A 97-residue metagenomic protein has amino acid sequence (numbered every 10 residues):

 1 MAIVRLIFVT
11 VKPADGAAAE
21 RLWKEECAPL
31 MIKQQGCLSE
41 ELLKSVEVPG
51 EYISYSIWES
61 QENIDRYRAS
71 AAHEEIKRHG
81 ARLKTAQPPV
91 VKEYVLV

Functional and structural regions predicted by a protein language model:
A2, S39-G50, I76-V97: Glycine-rich beta-strand-turn "strand-cap" elements at beta-sheet edges
A2-T10, S39-S70: Short, well-ordered beta-strand segments in beta-rich or mixed alpha/beta enzyme and ligand-binding folds
V4, V11, L30-Q34, E51 (+1 more regions): A generic structural signal for ordered secondary structure
V11-P13, S60, V95-V97: Non-catalytic surface loops within mature trypsin-like serine protease
P13-S39, A72-H79: Short amphipathic alpha-helical segments
E20, I32, K44, I53 (+3 more regions): A generic "cationic amphipathic patch" detector
R21, S56-W58, R82: Charged/polar positions on well-ordered alpha helices
